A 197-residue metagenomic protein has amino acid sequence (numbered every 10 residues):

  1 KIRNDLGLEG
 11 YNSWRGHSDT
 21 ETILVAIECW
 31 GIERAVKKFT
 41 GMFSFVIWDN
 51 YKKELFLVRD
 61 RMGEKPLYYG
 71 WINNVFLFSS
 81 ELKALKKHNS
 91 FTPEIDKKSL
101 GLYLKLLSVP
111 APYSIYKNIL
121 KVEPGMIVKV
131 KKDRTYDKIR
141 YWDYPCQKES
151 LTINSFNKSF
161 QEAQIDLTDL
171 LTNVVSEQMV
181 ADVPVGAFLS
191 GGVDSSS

Functional and structural regions predicted by a protein language model:
K1-S197: Cysteine-centered catalytic environments shared across enzyme families
